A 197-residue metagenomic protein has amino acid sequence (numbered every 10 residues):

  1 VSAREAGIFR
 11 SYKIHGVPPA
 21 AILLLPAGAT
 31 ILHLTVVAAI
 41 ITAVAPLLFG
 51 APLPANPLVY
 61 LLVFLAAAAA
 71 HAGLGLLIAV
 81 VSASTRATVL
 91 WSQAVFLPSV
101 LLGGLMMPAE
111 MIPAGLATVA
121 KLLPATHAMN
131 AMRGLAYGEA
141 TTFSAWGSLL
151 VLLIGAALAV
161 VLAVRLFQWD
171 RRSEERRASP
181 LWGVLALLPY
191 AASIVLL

Functional and structural regions predicted by a protein language model:
V1-V17: Transmembrane helix boundary and interhelical loop/hinge segments in multi-pass membrane proteins
I8-Y12, V44-L48, I78, S82 (+5 more regions): Hydrophobic alpha-helical interface/terminus motif in multipass membrane transporters
G16, L32-V36, T126, E139-A140: Alpha-helical transmembrane segments and their cytosolic membrane-interface
P19, L24-Q93, L97, A145-L149 (+1 more regions): Alpha-helical transmembrane segments and their short interhelical loops
I78-T118, L122: Helix-loop-helix hairpins in multi-pass membrane proteins, especially solute transporters
G103-L158, L166-S173: Membrane-interfacial helix-loop-helix junctions in multi-pass membrane proteins
L153-L197: Junction motif at the cytosolic side of a transmembrane helix
